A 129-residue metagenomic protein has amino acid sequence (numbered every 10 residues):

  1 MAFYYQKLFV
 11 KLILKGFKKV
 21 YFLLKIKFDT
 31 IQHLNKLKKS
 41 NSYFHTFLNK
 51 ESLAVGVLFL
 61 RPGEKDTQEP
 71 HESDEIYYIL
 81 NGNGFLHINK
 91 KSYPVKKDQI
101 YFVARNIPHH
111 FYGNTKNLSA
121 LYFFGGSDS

Functional and structural regions predicted by a protein language model:
M1-L53, T67: A short, N-terminal "cap"/entry segment at the start of jelly-roll beta-barrel domains of the cupin/DSBH fold
E51-L53, L58, N83, K91: Well-ordered beta-strand scaffold positions
G56-H71: Conserved short histidine dyad/triad with adjacent acidic residue
L58, Y77, Y101: Conserved GNAT-family N-acetyltransferase fold
T67, I76, K90-Y93: Short, surface-exposed secondary-structure edge patches
H71-F85: Short, conserved beta-strand element in jelly-roll/cupin
K91-R105: Short acidic-glycine-tyrosine-enriched beta hairpin
R105-S129: Ligand-binding loop in jelly-roll beta-barrel domains
